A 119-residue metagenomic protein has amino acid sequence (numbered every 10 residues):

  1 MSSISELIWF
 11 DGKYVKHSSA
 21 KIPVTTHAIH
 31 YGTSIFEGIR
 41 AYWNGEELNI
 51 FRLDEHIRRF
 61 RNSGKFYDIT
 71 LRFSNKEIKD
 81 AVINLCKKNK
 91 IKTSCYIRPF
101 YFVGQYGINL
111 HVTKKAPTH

Functional and structural regions predicted by a protein language model:
M1-H119: Conserved alpha/beta cores of soluble small-molecule-handling proteins
